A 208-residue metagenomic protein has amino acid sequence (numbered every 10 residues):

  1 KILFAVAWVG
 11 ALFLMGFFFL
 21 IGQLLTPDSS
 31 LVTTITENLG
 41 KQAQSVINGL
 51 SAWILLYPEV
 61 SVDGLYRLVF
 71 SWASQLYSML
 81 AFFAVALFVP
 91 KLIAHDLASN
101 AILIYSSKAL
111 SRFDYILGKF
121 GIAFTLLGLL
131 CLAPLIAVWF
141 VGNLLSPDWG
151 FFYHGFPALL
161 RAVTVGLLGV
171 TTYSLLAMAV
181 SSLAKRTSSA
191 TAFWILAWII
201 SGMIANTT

Functional and structural regions predicted by a protein language model:
K1-G10, F113, L117-T125, R186-W194: Alpha-helical transmembrane segments and their helix-start/interface "positive-inside/aromatic belt" motifs in integral
I2-L25, M79-A86, W194-G202: Hydrophobic alpha-helical transmembrane segments of multi-pass membrane transport/permease proteins
L20-Y66, A190-T208: Terminal transmembrane helical anchor/hairpin motif
Y57, S61-L76, L117-A184: Secretory targeting signals
V69-H95: Long, hydrophobic alpha-helical segments
V85, V89, I102, A133 (+4 more regions): Hydrophobic/aromatic residues in alpha-helical transmembrane segments
L92-I122: Helix-loop-helix units of permease transmembrane domains in multi-pass membrane transporters, especially ABC
